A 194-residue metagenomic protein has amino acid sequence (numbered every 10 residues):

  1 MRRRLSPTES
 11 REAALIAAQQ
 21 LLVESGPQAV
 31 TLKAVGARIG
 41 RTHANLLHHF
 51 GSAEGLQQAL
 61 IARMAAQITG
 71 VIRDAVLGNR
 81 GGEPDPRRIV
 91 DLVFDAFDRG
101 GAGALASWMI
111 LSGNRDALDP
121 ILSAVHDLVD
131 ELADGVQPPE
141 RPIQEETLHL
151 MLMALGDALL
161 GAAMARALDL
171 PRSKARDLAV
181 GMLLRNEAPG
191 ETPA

Functional and structural regions predicted by a protein language model:
M1-E9, A194: N-terminal intrinsically disordered/low-complexity leader segments
A13, A17-G55, A59: Helix-turn-helix
A13, P84, R88, L105-W108 (+2 more regions): Amphipathic alpha-helical interaction segments
A17-E24, G70-G78, L105, M109 (+2 more regions): Solvent-exposed, amphipathic alpha-helical segments
A53, L60, M64, I68 (+1 more regions): Hydrophobic/aromatic residues within well-ordered alpha-helical segments
A59, G70-G103, E140-I143: Hydrophobic alpha-helical connector segments
D91-H126, A162: Amphipathic alpha-helical segments used for helix-helix packing
R115-S123, L132-A194: Hydrophobic/aromatic-rich alpha-helical bundle segments in the mid-to-C-terminal region
